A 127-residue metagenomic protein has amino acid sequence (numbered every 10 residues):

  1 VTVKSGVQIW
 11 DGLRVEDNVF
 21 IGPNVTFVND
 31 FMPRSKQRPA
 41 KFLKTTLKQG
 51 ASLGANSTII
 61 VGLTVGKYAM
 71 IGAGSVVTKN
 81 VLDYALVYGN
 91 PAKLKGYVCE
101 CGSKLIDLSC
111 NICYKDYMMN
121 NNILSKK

Functional and structural regions predicted by a protein language model:
V1-Y88, A92-L94, E100: Structural signal for interior beta-strand "rungs" in well-ordered beta-sheet cores of soluble enzyme domains
V77, I112-K127: Short microdomains enriched in Cys/His and/or Lys/Arg
L94, S103-I106, D116-M119: Cys/His-rich microdomains that often coordinate metals
C99, C110-C113: Short cysteine-rich clusters marking metal-coordination/redox-active sites
